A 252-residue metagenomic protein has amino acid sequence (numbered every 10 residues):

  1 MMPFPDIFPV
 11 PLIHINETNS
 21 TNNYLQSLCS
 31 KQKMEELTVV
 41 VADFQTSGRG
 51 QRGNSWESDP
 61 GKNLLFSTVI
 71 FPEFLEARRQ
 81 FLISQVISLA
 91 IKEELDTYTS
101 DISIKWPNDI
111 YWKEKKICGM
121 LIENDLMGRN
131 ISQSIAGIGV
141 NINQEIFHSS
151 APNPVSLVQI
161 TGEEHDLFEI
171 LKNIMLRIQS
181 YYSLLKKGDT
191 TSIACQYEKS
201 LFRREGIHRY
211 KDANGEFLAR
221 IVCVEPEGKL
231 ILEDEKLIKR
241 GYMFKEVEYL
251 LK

Functional and structural regions predicted by a protein language model:
M1-T97: N-terminal lobe of the biotin/lipoate ligase/transferase fold
I7-P11, E73-R78, L82-I102, W112-K252: Long, positively charged amphipathic alpha-helical accessory segments at protein N-termini or as interdomain linkers
N16, I104-W106: Short loop/edge segments at beta-strand edges and connector loops that shape dinucleotide/nucleotide cofactor-binding
R49-R52, K105, R240: Basic side chains
